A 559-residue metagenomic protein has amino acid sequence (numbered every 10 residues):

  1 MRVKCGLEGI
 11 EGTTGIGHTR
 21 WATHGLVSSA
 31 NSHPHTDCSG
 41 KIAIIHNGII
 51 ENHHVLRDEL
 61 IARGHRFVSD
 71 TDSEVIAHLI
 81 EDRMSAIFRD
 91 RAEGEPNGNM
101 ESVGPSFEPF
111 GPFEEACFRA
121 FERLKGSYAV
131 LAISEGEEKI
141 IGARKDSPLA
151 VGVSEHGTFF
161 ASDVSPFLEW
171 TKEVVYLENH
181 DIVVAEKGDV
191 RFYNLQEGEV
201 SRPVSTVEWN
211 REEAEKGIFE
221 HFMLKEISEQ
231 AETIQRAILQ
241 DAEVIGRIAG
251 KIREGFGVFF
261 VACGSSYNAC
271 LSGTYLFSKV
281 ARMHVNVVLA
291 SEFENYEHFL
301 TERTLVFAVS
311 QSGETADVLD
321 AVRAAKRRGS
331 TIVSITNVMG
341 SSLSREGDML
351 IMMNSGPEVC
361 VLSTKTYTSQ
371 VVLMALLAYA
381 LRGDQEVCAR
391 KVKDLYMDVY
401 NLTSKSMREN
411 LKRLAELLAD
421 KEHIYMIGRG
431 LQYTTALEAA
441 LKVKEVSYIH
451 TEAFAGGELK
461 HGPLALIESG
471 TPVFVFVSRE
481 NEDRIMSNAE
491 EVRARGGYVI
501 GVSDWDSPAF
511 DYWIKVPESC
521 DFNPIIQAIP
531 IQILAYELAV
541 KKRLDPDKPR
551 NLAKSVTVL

Functional and structural regions predicted by a protein language model:
M1-K216, E220, K225, E229 (+7 more regions): Conserved short alpha-helical segments that host acidic/polar catalytic motifs at enzyme active sites
G136-E138, S147-L149, S154-H156, P166 (+3 more regions): A SIS-like phosphosugar-recognition module
